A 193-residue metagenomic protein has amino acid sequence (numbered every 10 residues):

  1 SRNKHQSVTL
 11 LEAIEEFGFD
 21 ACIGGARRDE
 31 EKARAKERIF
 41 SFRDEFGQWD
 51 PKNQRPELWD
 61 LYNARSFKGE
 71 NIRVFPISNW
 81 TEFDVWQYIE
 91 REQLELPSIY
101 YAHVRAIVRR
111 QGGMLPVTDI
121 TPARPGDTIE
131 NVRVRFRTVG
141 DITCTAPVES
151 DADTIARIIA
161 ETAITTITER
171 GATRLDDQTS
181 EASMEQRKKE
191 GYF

Functional and structural regions predicted by a protein language model:
S1-F193: Nucleotide-activated chemistry modules centered on ATP-dependent adenylation/adenylyltransferase
